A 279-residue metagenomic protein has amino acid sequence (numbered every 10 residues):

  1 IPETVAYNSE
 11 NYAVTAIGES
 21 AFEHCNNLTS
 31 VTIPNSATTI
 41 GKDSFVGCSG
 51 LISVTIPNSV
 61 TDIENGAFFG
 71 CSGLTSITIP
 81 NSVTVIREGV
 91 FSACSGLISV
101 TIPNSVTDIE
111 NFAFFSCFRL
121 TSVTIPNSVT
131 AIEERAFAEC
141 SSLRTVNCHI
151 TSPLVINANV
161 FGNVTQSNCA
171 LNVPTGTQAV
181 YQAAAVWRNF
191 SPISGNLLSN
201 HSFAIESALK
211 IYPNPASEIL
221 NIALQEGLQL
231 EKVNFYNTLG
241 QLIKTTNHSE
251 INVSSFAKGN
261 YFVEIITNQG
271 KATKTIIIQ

Functional and structural regions predicted by a protein language model:
I1, Y181, I211-Y212: Short hydrophobic beta-strand that contains or immediately precedes a catalytic carboxylate
I1-A16, N26-T39, S49-D62, S72-V85 (+5 more regions): Structural signature of tandem-repeat unit edges
G18-A21, G41-S44, E64-F69, R87-S92 (+3 more regions): Consensus positions within tandem repeat domains that build extended binding/scaffold surfaces
E134-R135, V155-N163, Q182: Short, T/G/N/S-enriched strand-turn elements that build extracellular solenoid repeat scaffolds
V160-V164, T177, A184-R188: Acidic, glycine/polar-enriched metal-coordinating patches/loops that mediate binding to polyanionic ligands
V180-A183, I219: Phosphate- and divalent-cation-binding pockets in alpha/beta enzyme and binding domains that engage nucleotide-derived
Q182-S199: A recurrent domain-boundary module in secreted/ectodomain proteins
H201-Y212, A216-Q279: C-terminal outer-membrane/trafficking sorting elements
